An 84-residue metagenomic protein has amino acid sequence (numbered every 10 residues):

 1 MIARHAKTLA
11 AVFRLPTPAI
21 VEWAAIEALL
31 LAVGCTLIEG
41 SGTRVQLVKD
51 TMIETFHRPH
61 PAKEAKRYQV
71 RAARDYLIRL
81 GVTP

Functional and structural regions predicted by a protein language model:
M1-P84: Basic nucleic-acid-binding interfaces
